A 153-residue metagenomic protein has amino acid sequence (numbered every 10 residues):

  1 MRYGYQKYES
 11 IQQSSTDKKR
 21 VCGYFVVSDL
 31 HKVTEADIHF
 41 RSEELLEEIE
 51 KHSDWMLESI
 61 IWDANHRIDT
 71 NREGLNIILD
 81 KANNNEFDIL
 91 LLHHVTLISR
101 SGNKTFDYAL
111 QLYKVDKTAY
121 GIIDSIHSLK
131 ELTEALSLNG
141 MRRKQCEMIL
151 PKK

Functional and structural regions predicted by a protein language model:
M1-K153: Short, structured surface patches at the beginning of a domain
